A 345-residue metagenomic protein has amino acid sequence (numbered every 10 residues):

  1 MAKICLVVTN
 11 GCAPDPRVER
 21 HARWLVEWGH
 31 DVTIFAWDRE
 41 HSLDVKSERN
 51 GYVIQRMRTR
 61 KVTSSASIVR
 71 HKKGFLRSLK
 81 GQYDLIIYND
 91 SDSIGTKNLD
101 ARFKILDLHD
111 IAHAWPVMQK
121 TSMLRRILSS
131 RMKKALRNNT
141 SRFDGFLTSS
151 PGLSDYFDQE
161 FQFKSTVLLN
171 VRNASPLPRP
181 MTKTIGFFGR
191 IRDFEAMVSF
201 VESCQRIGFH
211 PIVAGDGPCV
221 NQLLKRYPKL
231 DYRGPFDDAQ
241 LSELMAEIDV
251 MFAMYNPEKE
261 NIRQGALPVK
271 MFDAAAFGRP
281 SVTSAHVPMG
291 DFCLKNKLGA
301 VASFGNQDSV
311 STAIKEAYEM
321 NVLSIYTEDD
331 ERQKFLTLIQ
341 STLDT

Functional and structural regions predicted by a protein language model:
K3-V7, L147, R172, P178-Q205 (+2 more regions): Conserved donor-binding/catalytic core segment of Leloir-type glycosyltransferases
V8-A13, E27-S67, L153-D158, G217 (+1 more regions): N-terminal strand-loop element at the rim of the active site of nucleotide-sugar-dependent glycosyltransferases
C12, P16, E195, A239-L244 (+2 more regions): Nucleotide-sugar-dependent
Q55, I105, S129, K133-L177 (+1 more regions): Donor nucleotide-sugar binding/catalytic pocket of nucleotide-sugar-dependent glycosyltransferases
K73-K80, G95, L106, A112-H113 (+1 more regions): Membrane-proximal helix-turn-helix segments that form the acceptor-binding/catalytic region of lipid-linked
F188, K295, A300-Q307, I314-Y318: Conserved acidic donor-binding segment of nucleotide-sugar-dependent glycosyltransferases
N221-M245: Nucleotide-activated donor-binding/catalytic signature segment of Leloir-type glycosyltransferases, i.e., the conserved
G305-S309, Y318-T345: A charged, aromatic-enriched C-terminal amphipathic alpha-helix characteristic of glycosyltransferases across folds
